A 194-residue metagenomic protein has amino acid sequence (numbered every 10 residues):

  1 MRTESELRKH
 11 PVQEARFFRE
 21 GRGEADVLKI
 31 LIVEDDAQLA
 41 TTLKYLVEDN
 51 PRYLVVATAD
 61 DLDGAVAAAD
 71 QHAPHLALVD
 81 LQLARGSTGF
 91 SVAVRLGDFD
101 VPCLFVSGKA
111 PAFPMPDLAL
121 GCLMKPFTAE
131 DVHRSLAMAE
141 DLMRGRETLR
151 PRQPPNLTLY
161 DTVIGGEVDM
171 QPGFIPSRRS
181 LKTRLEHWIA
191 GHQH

Functional and structural regions predicted by a protein language model:
R8, A15-F18, R134, D141-H194: CheY-like receiver
E34: Conserved acidic carboxylate
A37-A57: Two-component/phosphorelay signaling modules centered on CheY-like receiver
T58-L76: Acidic, metal-coordinating helix/loop segments flanking the phosphotransfer/catalytic sites of two-component signaling
V79-G97: Conserved phosphotransfer microenvironments
V106-S107: Hydrophobic/aromatic residues positioned on beta-strands within the core alpha/beta folds
K125: A Lys-centered signature of the CheY-like receiver
T128-V132: Hydrophobic face residues on amphipathic alpha-helices
